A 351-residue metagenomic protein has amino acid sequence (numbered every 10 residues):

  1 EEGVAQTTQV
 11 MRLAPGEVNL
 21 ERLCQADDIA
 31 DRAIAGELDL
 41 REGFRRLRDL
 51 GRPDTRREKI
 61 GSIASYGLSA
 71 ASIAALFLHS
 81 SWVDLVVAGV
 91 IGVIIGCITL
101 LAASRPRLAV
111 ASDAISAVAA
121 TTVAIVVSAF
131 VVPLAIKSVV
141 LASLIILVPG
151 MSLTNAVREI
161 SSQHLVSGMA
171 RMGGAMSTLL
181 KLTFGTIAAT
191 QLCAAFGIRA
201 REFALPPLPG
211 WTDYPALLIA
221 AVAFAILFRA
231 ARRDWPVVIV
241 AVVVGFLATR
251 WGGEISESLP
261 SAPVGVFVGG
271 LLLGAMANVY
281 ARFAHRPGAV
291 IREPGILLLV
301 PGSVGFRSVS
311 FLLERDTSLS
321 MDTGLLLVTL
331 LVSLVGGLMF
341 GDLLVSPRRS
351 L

Functional and structural regions predicted by a protein language model:
E1-D49: Soluble N-terminal domains of membrane-associated systems
R41-T55, L68-S80, I95-L108, L192-P206 (+3 more regions): Short juxtamembrane and helix-loop transition motifs at transmembrane-helix boundaries in membrane proteins
R56-N155, L227-F228, R232: Core alpha-helical transmembrane segments of integral membrane proteins
I60-G61, V87, L108-A119, L141-A142 (+4 more regions): Cytoplasmic-side transmembrane-helix entry/capping segments in multi-pass membrane proteins
A64-L68, G89-C97, V118-A119, Y214-A221 (+2 more regions): Hydrophobic alpha-helical segments embedded in the membrane of multi-pass proteins
I73-F77, I94-A103, A119, V123-V131 (+8 more regions): Alpha-helical membrane-inserting segments
V139-S143, N155-R158, Q163-K181, P207-T212 (+1 more regions): C-terminal transmembrane helix-loop-helix hairpin of multi-pass membrane proteins
I146-V157, Q163, A170-P263: Generic multipass alpha-helical transmembrane bundles of integral membrane proteins
